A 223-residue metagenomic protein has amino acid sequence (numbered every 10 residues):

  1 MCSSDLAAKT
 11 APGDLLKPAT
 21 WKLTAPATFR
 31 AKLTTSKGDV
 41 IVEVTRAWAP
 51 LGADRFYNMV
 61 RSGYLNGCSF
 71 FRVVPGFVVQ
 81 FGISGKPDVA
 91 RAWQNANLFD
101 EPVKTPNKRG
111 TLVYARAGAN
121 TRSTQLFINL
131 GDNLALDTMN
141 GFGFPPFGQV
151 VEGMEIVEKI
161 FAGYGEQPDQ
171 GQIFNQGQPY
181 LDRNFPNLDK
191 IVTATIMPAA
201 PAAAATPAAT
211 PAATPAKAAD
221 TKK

Functional and structural regions predicted by a protein language model:
S4-K223: Cyclophilin-like peptidyl-prolyl cis-trans isomerases
